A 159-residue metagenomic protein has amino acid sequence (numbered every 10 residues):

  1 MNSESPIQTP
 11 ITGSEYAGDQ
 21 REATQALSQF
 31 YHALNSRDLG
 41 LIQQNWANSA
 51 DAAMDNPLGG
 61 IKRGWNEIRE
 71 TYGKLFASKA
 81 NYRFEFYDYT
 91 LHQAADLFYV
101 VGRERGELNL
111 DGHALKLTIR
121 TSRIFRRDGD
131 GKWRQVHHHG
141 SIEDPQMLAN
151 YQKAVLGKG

Functional and structural regions predicted by a protein language model:
M1-Q44, A52-G159: A beta-strand edge to alpha-helix "cap/lid" segment located at domain peripheries
A47: Helix-to-beta-strand junctions that scaffold the AdoMet/dcAdoMet cofactor pocket in Class I SAM-dependent enzymes
